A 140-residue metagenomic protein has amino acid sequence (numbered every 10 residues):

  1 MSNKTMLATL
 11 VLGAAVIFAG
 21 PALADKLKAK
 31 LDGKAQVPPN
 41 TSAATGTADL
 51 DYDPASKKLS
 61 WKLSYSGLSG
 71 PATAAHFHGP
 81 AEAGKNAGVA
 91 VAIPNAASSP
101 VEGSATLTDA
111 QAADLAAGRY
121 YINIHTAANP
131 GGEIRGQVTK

Functional and structural regions predicted by a protein language model:
S2-L10, F18-A75, G79-K140: Metal-centered catalytic cores of metalloenzymes
